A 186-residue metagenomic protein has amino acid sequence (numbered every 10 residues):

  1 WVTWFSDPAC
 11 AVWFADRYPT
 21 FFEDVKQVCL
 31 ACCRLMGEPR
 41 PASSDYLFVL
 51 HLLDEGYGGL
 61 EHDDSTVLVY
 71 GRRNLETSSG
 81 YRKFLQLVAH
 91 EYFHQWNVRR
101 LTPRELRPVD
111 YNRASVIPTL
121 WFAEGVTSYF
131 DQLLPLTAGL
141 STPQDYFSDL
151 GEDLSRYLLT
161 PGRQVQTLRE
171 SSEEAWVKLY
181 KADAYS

Functional and structural regions predicted by a protein language model:
W1-T119: Juxtacatalytic substrate-recognition/specificity segment
L101-D110, A114-S186: Acidic/His/Gly-enriched intrinsically disordered linker/tail segments that often contain short helix/coil "MoRF-like"
